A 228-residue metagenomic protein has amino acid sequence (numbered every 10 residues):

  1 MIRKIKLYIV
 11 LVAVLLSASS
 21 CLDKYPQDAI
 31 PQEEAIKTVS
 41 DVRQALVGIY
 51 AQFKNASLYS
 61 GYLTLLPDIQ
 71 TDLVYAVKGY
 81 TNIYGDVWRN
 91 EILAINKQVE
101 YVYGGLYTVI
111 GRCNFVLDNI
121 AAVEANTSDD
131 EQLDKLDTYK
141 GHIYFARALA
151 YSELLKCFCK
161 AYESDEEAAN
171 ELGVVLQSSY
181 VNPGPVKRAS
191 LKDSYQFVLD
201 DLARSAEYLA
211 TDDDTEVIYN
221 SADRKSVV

Functional and structural regions predicted by a protein language model:
M1-S19: Sec-dependent bacterial lipoprotein signal peptides
S20-Q70: Membrane-proximal, proline-rich intrinsically disordered regions
E34-D41, A94-V109, K135, A168 (+3 more regions): Extracytoplasmic/periplasmic, Sec-exported soluble proteins
K54-Y59, V74-A76, A150-A161: Secretory-pathway/luminal and periplasmic proteins that interact with or process carbohydrate-rich
I83-F158, A189, A206-D214: Conserved, well-structured interaction surfaces
N126-D134, C157-F197: Short coil/linker segments at helix-helix boundaries
V227-V228: Conserved small/polar residues in nucleotide/adenosyl-binding loops
